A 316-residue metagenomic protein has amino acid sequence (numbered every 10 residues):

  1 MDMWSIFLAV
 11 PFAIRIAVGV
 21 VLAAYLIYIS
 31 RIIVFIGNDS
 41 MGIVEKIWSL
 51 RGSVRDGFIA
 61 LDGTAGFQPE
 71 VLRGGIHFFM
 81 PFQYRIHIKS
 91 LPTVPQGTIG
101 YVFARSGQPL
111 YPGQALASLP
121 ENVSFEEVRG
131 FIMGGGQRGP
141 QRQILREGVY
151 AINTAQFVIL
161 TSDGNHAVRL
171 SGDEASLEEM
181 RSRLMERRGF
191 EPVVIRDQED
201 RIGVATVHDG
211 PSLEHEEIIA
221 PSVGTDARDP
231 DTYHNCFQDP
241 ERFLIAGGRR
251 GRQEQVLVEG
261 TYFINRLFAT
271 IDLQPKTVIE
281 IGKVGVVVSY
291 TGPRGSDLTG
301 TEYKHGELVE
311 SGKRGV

Functional and structural regions predicted by a protein language model:
D2-V316: N-terminal hydrophobic membrane-entry segments
